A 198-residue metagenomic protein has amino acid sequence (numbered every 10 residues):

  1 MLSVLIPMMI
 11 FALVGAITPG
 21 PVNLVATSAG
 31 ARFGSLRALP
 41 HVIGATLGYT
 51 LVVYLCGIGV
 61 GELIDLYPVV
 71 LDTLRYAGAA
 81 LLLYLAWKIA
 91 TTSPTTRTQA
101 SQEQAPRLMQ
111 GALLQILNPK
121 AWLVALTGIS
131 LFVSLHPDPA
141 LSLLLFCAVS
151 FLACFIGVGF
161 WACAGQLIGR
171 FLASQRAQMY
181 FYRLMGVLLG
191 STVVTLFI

Functional and structural regions predicted by a protein language model:
L2-L71, T127-F146: Juxtamembrane transmembrane-helix termini in multi-pass membrane transport proteins
I6-F11, A80-L83, M109-L113, V149-S150: Short alpha-helical transmembrane interface motifs in multi-pass membrane proteins
L13, I17, T50-L51, W87 (+3 more regions): Hydrophobic/aromatic residues within the transmembrane alpha-helices of Major Facilitator Superfamily
L36-R107, A164: Membrane helix-loop-helix hairpins that form the core translocation module of multi-pass transporters
V53-G57, L117-I129, V187-I198: Hydrophobic alpha-helical transmembrane segments in multi-pass integral membrane proteins
L66-P94, F151-A164, G169-I198: Selective transmembrane alpha-helices of multi-pass membrane proteins
E103-A112, N118: Anionic-ligand binding region
